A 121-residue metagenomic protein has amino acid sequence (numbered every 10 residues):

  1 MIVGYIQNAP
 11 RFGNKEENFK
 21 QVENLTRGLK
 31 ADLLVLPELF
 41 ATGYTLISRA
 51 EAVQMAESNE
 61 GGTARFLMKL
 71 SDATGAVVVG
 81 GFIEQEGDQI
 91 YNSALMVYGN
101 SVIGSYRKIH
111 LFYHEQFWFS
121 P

Functional and structural regions predicted by a protein language model:
M1-P10, S93, S105: Active-site-proximal beta-strand elements of phosphoester/diester hydrolases
V3, T26-E51, S71, V78-V79: Active-site beta-strand/loop signature of hydrolases that rely on acidic residues for catalysis
Q7-L25: N-terminal phosphate-binding loop and adjacent alpha-helix
G13, G43, E86-D88: Active-site environment of divalent metal-dependent phosphoester hydrolases
F19-K20, S48-E51, N92-L95: Short, glycine/charged-enriched secondary-structure capping and boundary segments
V53-R65: A short acidic, glycine-rich active-site loop that binds or catalyzes chemistry on phosphate/adenosine moieties
G81-I83: Recurrent small/Gly-Pro-centered beta-turn motifs in extracellular repeat architectures
Q85-P121: Active-site catalytic loop in hydrolytic enzyme cores
